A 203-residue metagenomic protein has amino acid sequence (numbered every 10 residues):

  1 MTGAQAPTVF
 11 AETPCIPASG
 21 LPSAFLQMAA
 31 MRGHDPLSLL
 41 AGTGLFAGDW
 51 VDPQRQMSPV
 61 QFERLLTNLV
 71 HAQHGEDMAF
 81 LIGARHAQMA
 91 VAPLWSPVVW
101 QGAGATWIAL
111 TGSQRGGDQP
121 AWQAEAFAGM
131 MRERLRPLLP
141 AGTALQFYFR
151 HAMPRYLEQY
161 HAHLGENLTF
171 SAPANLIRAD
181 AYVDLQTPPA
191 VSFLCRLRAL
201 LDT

Functional and structural regions predicted by a protein language model:
M1-T106, M130: N-terminal low-complexity or simple alpha-helical regulatory segments that function as activation/interaction modules
F10, C15-A18, S23, G42 (+4 more regions): Conserved binding/catalytic microenvironments
P22-S23, P36-L37, G75, A90 (+3 more regions): Short, structured coil/loop segments at alpha-helix boundaries
R32, L138, G142, L200-T203: Solvent-exposed amphipathic alpha-helical surface segments
D35, F46, A141-G142, N167: Short coil/loop linkers at secondary-structure junctions
Q73-A84, W95, M130-A141, L176-S192: Hydrophobic transmembrane alpha-helix bundles
L81-A92, A103-A105, L110-Q114, M131 (+3 more regions): Structured N-terminal alpha/beta-domain signature that marks small ligand/cofactor-binding or signaling modules
M153-R155, Q159-T203: Extended mid-to-C-terminal alpha-helical interaction segments
